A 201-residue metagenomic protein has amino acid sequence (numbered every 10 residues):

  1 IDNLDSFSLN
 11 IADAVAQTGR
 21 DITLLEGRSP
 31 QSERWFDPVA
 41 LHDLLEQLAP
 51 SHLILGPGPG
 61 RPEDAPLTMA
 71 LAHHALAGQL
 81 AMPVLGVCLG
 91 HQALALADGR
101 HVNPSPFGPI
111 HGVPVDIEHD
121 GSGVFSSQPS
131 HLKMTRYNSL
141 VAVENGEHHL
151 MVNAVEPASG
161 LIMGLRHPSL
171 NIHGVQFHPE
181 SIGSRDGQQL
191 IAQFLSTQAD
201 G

Functional and structural regions predicted by a protein language model:
I1-T18: Short, charged N-terminal beta->alpha structural module
R20-Q31: A short beta-strand-loop structural module common to alpha/beta enzyme folds
D21, S51-H52, P83-L85, K133 (+1 more regions): Structural signature of beta-strand start/N-cap positions in the alpha/beta core of ABC transporter nucleotide-binding
E33-A49, N145: Short amphipathic alpha-helix with an adjacent loop that forms part of the alpha/beta core around
E46-S126: Cysteine-nucleophile active-site neighborhood
G123-S169: Catalytic beta-strand/loop cores that center a nucleophilic Ser/Cys/Thr and support acyl-enzyme chemistry
Y137-L140, F177-G183: Glycine-rich phosphate/pyrophosphate-binding beta-alpha loops
S181-G201: Acyltransferase
